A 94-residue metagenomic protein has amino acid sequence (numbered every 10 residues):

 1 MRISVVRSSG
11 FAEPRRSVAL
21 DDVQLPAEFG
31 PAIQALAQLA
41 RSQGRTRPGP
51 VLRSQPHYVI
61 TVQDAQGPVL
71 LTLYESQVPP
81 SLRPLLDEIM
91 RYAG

Functional and structural regions predicted by a protein language model:
M1-G94: Function-determining sites in protein domains
